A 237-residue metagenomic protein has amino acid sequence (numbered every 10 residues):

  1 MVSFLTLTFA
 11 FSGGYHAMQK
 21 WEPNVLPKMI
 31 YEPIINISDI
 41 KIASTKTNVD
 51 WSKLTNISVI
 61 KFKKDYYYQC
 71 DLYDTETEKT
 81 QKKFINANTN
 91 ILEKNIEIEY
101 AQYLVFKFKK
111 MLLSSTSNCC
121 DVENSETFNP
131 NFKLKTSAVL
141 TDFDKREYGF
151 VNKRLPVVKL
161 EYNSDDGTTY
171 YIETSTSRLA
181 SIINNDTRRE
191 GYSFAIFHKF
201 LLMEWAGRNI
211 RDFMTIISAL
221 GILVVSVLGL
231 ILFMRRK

Functional and structural regions predicted by a protein language model:
M1-K237: Conserved histidines in hydrophobic membrane contexts and catalytic metal-binding motifs
